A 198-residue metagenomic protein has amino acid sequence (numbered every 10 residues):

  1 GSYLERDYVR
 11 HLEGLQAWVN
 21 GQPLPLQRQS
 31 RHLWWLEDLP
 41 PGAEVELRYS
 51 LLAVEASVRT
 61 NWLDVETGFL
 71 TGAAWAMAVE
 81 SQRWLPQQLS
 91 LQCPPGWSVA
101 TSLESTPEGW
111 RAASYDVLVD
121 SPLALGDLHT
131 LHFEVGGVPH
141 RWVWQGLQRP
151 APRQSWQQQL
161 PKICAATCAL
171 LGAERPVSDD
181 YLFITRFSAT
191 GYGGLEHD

Functional and structural regions predicted by a protein language model:
G1-V9, A76-P94: Surface-exposed beta-strand/loop patches in extracellular or lumenal glycoproteins
Y3-L63: A surface-exposed beta-strand-loop module
L12, E44, W84-Q88, D180: Extracellular structured ligand-interaction cores
L15-V19, L91, S98-S102: Change to "...patches in solvent-exposed regions of secreted, membrane-anchored, or virion-exposed structural
Q29-R31, L52, P94, L147 (+1 more regions): An acidic- and aromatic-residue-enriched active-site/binding cleft used to recognize and process polar
P41-R48, W110-D127: C-terminal beta-strand-rich structural cap/linker in extracellular carbohydrate-active enzymes
L51-Q87: Glycine/proline-rich low-complexity spacer/linker segments in large multi-domain proteins
H129-D198: Juxtacatalytic substrate-recognition/specificity segment
